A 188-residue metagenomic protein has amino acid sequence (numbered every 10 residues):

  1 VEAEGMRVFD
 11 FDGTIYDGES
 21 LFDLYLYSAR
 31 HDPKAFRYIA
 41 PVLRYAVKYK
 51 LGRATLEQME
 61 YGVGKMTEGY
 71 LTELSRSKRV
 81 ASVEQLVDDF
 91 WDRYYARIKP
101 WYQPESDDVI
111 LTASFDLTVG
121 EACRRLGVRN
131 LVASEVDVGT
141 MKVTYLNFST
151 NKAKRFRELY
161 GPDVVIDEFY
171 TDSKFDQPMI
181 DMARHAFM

Functional and structural regions predicted by a protein language model:
V1-A54: Active-site neighborhood of HAD-like aspartate-dependent phosphohydrolases
E2, V83-M188: C-terminal cap/substrate-recognition subdomain and adjoining C-terminal extension of metal-dependent phosphatase-like
D12, L51-A54, L71-K78, F90 (+2 more regions): A general boundary/transition motif marking the beginning of the first structured unit of a protein
R30-H31, Y49, R53, G69 (+3 more regions): A structural signal for alpha-helix termini and helix-coil/disorder junctions
P33-F36, P41-K48, V63, Q103 (+2 more regions): Solvent-exposed, non-transmembrane amphipathic alpha-helical segments
Y45-E73, C123-L126, N130-L131: Short, compositionally biased "basic patch" segments
M59-I98: Metal-dependent phosphoesterase signature
